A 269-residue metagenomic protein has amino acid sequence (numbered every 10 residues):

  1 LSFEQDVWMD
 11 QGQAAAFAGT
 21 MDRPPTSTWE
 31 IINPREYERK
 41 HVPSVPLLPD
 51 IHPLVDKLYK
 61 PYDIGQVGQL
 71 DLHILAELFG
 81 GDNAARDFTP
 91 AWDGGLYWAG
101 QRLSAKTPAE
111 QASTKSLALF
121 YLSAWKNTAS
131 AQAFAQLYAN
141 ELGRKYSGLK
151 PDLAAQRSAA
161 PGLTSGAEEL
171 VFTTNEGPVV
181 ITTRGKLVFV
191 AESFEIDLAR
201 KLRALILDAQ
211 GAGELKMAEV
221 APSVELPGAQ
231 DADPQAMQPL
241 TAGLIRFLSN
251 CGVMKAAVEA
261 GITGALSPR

Functional and structural regions predicted by a protein language model:
L1-L119, A124-R269: Soluble, non-membrane globular domain cores that form compact, hydrophobic packing and curved binding surfaces
